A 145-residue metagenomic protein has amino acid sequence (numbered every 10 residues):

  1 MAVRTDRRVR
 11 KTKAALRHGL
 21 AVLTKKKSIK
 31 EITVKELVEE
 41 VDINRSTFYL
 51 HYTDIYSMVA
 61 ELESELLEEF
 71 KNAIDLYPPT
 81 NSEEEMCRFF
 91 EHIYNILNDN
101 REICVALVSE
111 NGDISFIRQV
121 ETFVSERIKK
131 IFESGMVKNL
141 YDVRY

Functional and structural regions predicted by a protein language model:
M1-V9: N-terminal intrinsically disordered/low-complexity leader segments
A14-V22, K26, E40, S57-Y77 (+3 more regions): Alpha-helical structural segments
L23-S57: Helix-turn-helix
I32-T33, V105-L107, L140: Short, hydrophobic secondary-structure boundary micro-motifs
D75-I103: Hydrophobic alpha-helical connector segments
Y94-E121: Amphipathic alpha-helical segments used for helix-helix packing
N111-V137: Amphipathic alpha-helical packing segments from all-alpha helical-bundle domains
Y141-Y145: Hydrophobic alpha-helical segments that form the core of small-molecule binding pockets and/or dimer interfaces
